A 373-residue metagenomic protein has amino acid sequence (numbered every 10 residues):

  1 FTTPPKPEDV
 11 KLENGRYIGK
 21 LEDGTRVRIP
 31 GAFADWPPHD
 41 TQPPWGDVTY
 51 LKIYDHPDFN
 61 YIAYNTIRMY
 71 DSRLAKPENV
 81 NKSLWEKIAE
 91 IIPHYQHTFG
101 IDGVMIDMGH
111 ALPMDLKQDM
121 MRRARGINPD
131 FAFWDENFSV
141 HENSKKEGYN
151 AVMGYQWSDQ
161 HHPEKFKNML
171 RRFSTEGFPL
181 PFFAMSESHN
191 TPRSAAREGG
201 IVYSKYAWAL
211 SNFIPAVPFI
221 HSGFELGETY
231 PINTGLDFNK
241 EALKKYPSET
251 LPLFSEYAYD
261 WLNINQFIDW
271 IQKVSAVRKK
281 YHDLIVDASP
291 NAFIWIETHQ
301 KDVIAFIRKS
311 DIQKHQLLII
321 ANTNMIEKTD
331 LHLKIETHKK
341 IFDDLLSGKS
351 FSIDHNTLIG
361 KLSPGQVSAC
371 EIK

Functional and structural regions predicted by a protein language model:
F1-E90: Substrate-binding/active-site clefts of carbohydrate-active enzymes
T2-D9, E13-G19, E90-P93, H97 (+5 more regions): Active-site-proximal helices and loops of the catalytic beta/alpha 8
N65-L84, D102-A111, G154-H161, S188-G200 (+1 more regions): The substrate-binding groove and active-site-proximal loops of carbohydrate-active enzymes, especially glycoside
V80-H97, Y203-W208: Short, acidic/polar
F99, M108-L112, N137-S139, E187-N190 (+3 more regions): Short, flexible loop/turn elements at secondary-structure junctions
P179-S188, R193-K339, S347: Loop/helix patches that line or flank the sugar-binding groove of alpha-linked glycan CAZymes
D343-T357: Solvent-exposed beta-strand/loop surfaces of large extracellular or lumenal domains
I353-K373: C-terminal beta-strand-rich structural cap/linker in extracellular carbohydrate-active enzymes
